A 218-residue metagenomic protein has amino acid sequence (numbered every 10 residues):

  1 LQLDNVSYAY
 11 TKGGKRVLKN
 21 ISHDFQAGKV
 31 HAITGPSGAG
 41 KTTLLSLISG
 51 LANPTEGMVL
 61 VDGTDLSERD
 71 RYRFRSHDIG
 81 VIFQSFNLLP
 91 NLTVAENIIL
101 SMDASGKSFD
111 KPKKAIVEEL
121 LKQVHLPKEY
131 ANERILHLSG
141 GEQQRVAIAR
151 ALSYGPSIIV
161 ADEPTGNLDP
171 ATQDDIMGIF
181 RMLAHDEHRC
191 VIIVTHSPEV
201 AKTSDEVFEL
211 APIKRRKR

Functional and structural regions predicted by a protein language model:
S49: Helix-to-loop junction immediately C-terminal to a conserved catalytic motif
G57-D65: Conserved ABC transporter NBD signature motif
D65-G80: ABC ATPase NBD coupling module
K111-E129: Conserved ABC ATPase "signature" region
R134-L138, E142: Conserved ABC ATPase signature
G155: Conserved catalytic motifs of ABC-family nucleotide-binding domains
I159-D162: Catalytic Walker B motif of ABC-type/P-loop ATPase nucleotide-binding domains
